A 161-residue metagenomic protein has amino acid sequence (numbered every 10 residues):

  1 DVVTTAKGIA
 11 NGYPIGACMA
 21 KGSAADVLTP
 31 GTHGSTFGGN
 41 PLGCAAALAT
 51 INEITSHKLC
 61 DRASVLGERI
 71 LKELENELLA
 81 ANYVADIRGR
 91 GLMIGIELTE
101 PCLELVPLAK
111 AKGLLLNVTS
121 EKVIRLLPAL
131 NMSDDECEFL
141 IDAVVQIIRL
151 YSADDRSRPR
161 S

Functional and structural regions predicted by a protein language model:
D1-S161: Conserved N-terminal phosphate-binding loop of PLP-dependent enzymes in the Aspartate aminotransferase
